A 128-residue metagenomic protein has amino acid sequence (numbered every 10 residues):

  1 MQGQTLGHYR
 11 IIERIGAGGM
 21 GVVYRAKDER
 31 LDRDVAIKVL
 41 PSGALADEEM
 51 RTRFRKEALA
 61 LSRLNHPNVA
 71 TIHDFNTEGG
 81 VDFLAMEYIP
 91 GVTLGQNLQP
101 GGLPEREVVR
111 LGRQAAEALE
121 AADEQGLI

Functional and structural regions predicted by a protein language model:
M1-I128: Conserved ATP-binding/catalytic core of the eukaryotic-like protein kinase fold, especially serine/threonine kinases
